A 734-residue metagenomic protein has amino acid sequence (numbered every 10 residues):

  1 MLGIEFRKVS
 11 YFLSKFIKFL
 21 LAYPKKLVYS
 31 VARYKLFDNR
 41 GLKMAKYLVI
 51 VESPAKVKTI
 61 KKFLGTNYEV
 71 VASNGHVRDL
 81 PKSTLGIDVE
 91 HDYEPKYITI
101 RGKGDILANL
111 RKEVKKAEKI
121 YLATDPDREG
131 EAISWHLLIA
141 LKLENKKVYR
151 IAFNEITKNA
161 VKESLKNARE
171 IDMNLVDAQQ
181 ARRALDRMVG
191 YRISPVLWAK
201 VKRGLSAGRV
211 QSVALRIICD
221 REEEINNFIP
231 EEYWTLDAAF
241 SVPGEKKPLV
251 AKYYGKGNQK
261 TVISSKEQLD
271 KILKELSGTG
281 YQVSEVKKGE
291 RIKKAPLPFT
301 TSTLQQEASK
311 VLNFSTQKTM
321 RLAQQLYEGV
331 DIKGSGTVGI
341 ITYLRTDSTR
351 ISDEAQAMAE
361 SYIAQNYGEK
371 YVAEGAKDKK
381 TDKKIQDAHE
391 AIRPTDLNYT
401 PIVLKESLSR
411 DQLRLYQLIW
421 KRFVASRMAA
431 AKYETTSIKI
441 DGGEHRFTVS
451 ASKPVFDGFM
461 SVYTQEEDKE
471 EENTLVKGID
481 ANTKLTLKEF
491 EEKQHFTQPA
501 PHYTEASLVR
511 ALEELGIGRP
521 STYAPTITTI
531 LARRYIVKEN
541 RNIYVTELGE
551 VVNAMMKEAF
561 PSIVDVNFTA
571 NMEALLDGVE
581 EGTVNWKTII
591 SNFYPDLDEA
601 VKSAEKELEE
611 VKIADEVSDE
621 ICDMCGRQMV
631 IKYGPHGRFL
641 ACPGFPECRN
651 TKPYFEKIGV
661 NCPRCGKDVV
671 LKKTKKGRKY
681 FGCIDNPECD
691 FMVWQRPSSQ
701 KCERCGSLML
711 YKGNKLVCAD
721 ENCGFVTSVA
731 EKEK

Functional and structural regions predicted by a protein language model:
S10-Y11, K15-F16, L20, K25-Q180 (+4 more regions): Intrinsically disordered, low-complexity regulatory segments
F16, A32-L36, R40-G41, A45-L48 (+9 more regions): Basic, low-complexity terminal or inter-domain segments flanking catalytic cores
I50, K62, N109-L143, Y149-K288 (+2 more regions): Phosphate-backbone binding and catalysis cores of DNA-processing enzymes
P54-V57, N67-V70, N74, I100-A117 (+19 more regions): Amphipathic alpha-helical transducer elements in NTP-driven molecular machines
D125-P126, K202-S206, K288-L297, E307-S315 (+1 more regions): Conserved short loop/turn motifs at secondary-structure junctions
R182-I193, V210, F240-V242, R291-T303 (+6 more regions): Core structural elements
L236, F240-G244, T303, S309 (+5 more regions): Conserved catalytic breakage-reunion loop centered on the nucleophilic residue
V283-V286, K294-A308, S335-L344, P499-A511: Short acidic, hydrophobic short linear motifs in intrinsically disordered regions
